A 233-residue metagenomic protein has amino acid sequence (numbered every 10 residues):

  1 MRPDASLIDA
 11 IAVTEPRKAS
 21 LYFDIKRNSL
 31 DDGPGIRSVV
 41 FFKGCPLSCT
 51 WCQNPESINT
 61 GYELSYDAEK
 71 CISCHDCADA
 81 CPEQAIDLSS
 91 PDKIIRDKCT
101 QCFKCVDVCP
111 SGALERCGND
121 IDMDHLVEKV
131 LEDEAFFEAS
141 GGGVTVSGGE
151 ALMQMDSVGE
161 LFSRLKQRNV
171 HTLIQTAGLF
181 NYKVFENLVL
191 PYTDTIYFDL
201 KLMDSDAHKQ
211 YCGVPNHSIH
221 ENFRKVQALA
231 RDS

Functional and structural regions predicted by a protein language model:
M1-L64, A68-C74, A78, L88: Flexible, acidic/Gly-rich N-terminal and inter-domain linker regions that tether and position cofactor-handling modules
T50-S57, D76-I94, K104-D120: Iron-sulfur cluster-binding cysteine motifs and their immediate structural context in ferredoxin-like electron-transfer
E63, E69, P91, E115-G118 (+2 more regions): Pocket-edge positions in alpha/beta enzyme catalytic cores
A68-I72, G118-D133: Extended, non-globular alpha-helical segments
H75, F103, M155, G159: Conserved active-site region of classical short-chain dehydrogenase/reductase
D124-S233: Conserved AdoMet/S-adenosylmethionine-binding subsite of the radical SAM
